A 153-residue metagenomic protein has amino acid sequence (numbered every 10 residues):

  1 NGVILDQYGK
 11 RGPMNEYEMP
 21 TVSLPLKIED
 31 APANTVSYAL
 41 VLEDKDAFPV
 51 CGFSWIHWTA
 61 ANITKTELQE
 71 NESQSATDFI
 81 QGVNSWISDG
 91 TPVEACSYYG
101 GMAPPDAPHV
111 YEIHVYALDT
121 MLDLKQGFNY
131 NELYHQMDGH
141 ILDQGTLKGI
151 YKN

Functional and structural regions predicted by a protein language model:
N1-N153: N-terminus-centered regions that define maturation/targeting leaders and the start of the first functional domain
